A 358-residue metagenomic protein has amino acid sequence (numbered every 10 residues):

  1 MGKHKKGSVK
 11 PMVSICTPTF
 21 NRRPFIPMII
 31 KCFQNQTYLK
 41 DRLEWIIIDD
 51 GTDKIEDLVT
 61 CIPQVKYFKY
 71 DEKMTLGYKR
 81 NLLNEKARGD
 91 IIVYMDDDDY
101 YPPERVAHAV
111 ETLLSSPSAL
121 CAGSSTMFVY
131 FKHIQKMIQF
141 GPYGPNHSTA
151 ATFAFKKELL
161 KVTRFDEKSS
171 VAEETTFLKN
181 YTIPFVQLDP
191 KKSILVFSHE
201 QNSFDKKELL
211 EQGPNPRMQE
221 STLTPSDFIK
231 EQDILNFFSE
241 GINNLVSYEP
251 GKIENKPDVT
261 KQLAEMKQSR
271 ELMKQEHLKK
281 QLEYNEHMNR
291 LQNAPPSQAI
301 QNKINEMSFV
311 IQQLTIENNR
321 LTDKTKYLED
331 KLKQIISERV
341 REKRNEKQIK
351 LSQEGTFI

Functional and structural regions predicted by a protein language model:
P11-S14, E44, T176: Cell-envelope/extracellular polymer assembly enzymes that use nucleotide-activated donors
T17-M28, Y38, G51, D71: Active-site beta-to-alpha loop of glycosyltransferases that engages the nucleotide-sugar donor
K31-R42: Short, acidic, metal-binding catalytic loop of nucleotide-sugar glycosyltransferases
I46-L58: A conserved acidic beta->alpha catalytic loop
Y70-A87: Glycine-rich, basic loop-to-helix element that forms the pyrophosphate-binding segment of sugar-nucleotide handling
I92: Short aromatic/hydrophobic "clamp" motif used to bind/position activated sugar donors
E104-M137: Conserved donor NDP-sugar-binding/catalytic core segment of glycosyltransferases
Y143-Q232: Conserved nucleotide-sugar donor-binding catalytic segment
